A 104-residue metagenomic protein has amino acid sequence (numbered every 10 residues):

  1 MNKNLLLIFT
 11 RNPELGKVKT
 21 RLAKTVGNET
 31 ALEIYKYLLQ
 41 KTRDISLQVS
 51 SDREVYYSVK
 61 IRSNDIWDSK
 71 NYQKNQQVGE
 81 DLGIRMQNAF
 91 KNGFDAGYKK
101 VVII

Functional and structural regions predicted by a protein language model:
M1-R21: N-terminal nucleotide-binding beta1-loop-alpha1 segment
N2-N4, S51, G97-K100: Short coil/turn segments at beta-strand junctions that form active-site/ligand-binding loops
L6-I8, V55-Y57, I103: Structural beta-sheet core signal
R21-E29: Short glycine-enriched, charge-decorated loop/helix-capping segments at active-site entrances that position
N28, L32, K36, G79: Flexible, glycine- and charge-enriched loops at secondary-structure boundaries
E33-S51: A short, N-terminal amphipathic alpha-helix
L47-K74: Acidic donor-binding segment of Leloir-type glycosyltransferases
D68-V102: Short phosphate-binding loop-to-helix
